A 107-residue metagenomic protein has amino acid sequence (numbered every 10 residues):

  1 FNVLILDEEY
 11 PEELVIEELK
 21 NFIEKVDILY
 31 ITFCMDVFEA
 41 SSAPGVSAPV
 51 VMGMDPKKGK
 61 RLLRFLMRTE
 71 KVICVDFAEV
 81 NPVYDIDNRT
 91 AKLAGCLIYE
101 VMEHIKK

Functional and structural regions predicted by a protein language model:
L4-K107: Catalytic cores of soluble, metal-dependent hydrolases
